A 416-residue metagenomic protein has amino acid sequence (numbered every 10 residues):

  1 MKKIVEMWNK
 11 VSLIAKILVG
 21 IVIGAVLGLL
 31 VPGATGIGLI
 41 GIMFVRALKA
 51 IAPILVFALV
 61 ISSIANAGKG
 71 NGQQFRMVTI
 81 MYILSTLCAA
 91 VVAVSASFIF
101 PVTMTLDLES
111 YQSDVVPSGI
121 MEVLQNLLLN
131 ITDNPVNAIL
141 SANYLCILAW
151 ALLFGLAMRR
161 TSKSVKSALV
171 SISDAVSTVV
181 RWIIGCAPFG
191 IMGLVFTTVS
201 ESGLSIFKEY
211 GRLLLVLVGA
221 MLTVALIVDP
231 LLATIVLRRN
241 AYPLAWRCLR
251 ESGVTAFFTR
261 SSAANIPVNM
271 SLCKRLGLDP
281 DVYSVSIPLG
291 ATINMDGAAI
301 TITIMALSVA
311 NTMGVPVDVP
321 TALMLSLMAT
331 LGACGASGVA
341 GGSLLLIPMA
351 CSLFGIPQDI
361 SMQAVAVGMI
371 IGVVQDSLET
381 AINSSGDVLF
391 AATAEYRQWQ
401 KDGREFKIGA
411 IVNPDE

Functional and structural regions predicted by a protein language model:
I4-L30, V45-L48, R76-L244, R404-G409 (+1 more regions): Signature of multi-pass transmembrane helix bundles
G36, I40, G72, L204-R212 (+3 more regions): Membrane-water interface of transmembrane alpha-helices in multipass transporters/channels
G38-R46, N137-A138, S167-W182, L244-T255 (+3 more regions): Short amphipathic alpha-helical coupling elements at transmembrane boundaries
M43, A47, V60-I61, V78-I83 (+10 more regions): Transmembrane helix-bundle signature of multi-pass membrane transporters/permeases
I64-Q73, R160-S164, S202, R238-A241 (+4 more regions): Juxtamembrane helix-boundary/capping and inter-helix hinge elements in multi-pass membrane proteins
G72-V78, R181-G185, R275-A291, V319-P320 (+2 more regions): Membrane-interface alpha-helices at helix entry/exit sites of multi-pass transporters
T105, I304-E416: Transmembrane alpha-helical segments and their short flanking loops that form helix-hairpins/helix-helix interfaces
W246-I302, T330-L344, I370-T393: Alpha-helical membrane segments and immediately flanking helix-loop junctions that form or couple to the substrate/ion
